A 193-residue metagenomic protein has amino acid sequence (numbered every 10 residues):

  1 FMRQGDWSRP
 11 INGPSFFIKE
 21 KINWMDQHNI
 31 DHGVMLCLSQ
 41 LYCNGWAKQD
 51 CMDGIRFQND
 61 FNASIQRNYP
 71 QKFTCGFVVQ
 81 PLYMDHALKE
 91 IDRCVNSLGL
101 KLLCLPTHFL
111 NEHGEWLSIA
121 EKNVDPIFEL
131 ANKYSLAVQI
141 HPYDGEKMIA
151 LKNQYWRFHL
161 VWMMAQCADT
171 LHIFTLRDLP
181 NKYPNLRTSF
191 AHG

Functional and structural regions predicted by a protein language model:
F1-G193: Helix-coil boundary/capping segments in enzymes
